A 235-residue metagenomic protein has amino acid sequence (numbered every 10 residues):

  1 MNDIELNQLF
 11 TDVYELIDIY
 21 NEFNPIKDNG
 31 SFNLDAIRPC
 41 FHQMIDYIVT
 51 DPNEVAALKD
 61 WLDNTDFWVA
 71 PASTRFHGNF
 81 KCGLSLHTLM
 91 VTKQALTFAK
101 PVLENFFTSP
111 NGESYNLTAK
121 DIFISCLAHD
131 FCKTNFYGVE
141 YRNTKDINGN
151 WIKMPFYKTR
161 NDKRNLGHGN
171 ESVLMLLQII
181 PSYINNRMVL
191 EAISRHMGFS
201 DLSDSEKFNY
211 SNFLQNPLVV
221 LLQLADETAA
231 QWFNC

Functional and structural regions predicted by a protein language model:
M1-N2, C235: Short intrinsically disordered terminal tails
D3-K153: Acidic/His-rich, divalent-metal-binding segments that scaffold phosphate/diphosphate chemistry
G78-L84, E104, P110-N234: Divalent metal-dependent catalytic cores for phosphoryl transfer on phosphate-bearing substrates
